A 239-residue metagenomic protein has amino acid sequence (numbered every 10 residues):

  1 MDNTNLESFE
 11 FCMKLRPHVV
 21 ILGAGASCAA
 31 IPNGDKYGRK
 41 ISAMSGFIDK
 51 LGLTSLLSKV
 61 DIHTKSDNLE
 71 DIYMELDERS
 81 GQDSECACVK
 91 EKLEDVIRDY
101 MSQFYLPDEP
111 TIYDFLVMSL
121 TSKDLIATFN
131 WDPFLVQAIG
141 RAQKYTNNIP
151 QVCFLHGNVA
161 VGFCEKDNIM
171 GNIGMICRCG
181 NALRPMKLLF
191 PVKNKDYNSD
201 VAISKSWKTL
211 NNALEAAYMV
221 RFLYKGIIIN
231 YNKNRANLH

Functional and structural regions predicted by a protein language model:
M1-D124, F129-L135: Gly/serine-rich nucleotide phosphate-binding loop at the start of the catalytic core of nucleotide/ADP-ribose-handling
D61-Y73, D77, M118-R235: Extended, H/D-rich, highly charged conserved domains that either
